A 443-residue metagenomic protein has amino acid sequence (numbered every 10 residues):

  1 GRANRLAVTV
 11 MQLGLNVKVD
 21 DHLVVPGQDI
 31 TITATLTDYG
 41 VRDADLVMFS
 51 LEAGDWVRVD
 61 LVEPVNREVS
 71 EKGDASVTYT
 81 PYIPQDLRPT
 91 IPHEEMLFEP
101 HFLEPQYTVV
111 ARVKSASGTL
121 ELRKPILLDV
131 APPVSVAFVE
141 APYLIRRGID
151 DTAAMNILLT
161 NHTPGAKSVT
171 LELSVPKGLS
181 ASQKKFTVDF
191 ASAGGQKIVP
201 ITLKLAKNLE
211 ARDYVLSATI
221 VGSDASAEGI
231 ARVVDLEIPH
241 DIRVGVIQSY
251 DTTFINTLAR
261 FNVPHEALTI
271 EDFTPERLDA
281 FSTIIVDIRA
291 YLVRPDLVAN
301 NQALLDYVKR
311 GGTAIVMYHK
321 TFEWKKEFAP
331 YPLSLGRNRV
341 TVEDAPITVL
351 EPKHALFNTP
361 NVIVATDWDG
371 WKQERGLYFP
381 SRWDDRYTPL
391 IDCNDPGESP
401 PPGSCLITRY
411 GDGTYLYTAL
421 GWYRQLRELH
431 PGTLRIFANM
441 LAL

Functional and structural regions predicted by a protein language model:
G1-V19, P26-Q28, G40, T414: Mature extracytoplasmic or organellar-lumen-exposed domains after removal of signal/transit peptides
K18-H240: Long beta-sheet-rich domains in secretory-pathway and surface-associated proteins
V130-D151, H162-T163, V169-L171, V233-E237 (+3 more regions): Extracellular ligand-binding/catalytic regions of CAZymes and related secreted enzymes and adhesion modules
S223-D287, Y318-T321, T341-V342, R424: Aromatic-Pro/Gly-enriched surface loop or interdomain linker that acts as a lid/target-recognition segment
I255, L278, N301-L305, L434-F437: Extracytoplasmic/secreted envelope proteins and their assembly/folding machinery, especially bacterial periplasmic
T269-T274, A299-Q302, S399-C405: Alpha-helical scaffolding within the catalytic cores of extracellular/periplasmic polymer-degrading hydrolases
R289-D369, T418, G432: A glycine-rich, often tryptophan-bearing local segment used as a flexible ligand/cofactor-contacting loop or short
